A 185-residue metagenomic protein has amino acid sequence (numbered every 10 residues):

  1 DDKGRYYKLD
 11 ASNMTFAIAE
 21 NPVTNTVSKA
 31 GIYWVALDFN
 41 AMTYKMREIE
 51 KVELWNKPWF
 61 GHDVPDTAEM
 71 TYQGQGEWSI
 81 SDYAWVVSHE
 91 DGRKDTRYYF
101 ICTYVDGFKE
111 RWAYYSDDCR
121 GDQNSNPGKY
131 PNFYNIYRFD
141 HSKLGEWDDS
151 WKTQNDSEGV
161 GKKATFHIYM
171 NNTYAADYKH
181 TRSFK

Functional and structural regions predicted by a protein language model:
D1-K185: Insoluble glucan recognition modules
